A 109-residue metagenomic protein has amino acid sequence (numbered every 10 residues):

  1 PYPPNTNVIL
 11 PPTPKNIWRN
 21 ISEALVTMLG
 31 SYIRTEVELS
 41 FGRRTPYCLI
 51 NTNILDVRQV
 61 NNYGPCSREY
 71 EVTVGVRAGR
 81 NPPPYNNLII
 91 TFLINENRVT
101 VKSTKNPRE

Functional and structural regions predicted by a protein language model:
P1-Y47: N-terminal trafficking/processing presequences and adjacent post-cleavage segments of proteins routed to secretion
I33, I54-V57, Y85, V101: Generic hydrophobic, helix-prone segments enriched in Leu/Val/Ile
R43-V60: A short, amphipathic edge element
N51, C66-R68, S103: Post-signal peptide bioactive segments of small secreted peptide precursors
N51-I54, T73, T91, R98: Low-complexity, intrinsically disordered short peptide segments enriched in small/polar/basic residues
L55-V60, G75-R77, N95, K102: A structural detector for beta-sheet-dominated domains
Q59-I90: Exposed beta-strand-loop-beta-strand "reactive/processing" segments of non-cytosolic proteins
I89, N95-E109: C-terminal partner/receptor-binding element of secreted or periplasmic proteins
